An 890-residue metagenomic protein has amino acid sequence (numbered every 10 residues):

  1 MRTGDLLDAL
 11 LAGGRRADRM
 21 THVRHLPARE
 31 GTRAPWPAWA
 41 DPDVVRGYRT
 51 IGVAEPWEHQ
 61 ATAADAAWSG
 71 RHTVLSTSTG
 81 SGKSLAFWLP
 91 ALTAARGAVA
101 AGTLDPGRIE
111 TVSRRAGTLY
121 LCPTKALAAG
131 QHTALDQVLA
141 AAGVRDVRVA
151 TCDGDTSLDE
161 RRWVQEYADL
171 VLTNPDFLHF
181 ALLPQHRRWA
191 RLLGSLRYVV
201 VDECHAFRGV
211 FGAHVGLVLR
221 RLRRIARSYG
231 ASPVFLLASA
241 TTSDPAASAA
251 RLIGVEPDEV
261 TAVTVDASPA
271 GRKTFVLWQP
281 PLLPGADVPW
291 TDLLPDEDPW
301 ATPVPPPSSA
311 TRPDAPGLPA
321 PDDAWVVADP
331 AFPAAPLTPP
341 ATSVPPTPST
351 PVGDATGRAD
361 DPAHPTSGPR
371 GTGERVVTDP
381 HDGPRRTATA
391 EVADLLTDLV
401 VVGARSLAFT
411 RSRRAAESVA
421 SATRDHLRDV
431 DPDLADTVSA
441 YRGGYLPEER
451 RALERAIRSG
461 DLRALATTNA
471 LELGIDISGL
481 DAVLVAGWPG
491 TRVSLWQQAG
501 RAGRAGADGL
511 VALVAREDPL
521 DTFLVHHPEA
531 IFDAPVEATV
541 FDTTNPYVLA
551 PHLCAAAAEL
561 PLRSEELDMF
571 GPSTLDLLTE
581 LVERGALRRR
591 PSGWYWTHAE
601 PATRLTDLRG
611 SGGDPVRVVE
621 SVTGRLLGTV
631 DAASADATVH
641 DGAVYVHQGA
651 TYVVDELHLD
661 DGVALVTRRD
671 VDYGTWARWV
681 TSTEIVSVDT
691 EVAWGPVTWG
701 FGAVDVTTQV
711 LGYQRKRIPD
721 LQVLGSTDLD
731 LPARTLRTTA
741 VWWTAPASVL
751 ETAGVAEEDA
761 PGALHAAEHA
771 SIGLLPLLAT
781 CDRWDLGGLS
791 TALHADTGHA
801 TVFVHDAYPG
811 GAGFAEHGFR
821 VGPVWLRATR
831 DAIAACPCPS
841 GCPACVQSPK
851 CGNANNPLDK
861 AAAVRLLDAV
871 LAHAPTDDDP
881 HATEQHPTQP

Functional and structural regions predicted by a protein language model:
T3, L7, G841: A helicase ATPase "motif cassette" and its flanking acidic/Ser/Thr-rich regulatory loops
D8-I51, E55-E58, T62, W68-V74 (+5 more regions): Helicase motor core with emphasis on the C-terminal RecA-like subdomain
R375, Q885-H886: Cationic, low-complexity basic patches in intrinsically disordered or flexible, solvent-exposed regions
D508-V511, E517-I531, D542, H552-S564 (+4 more regions): Extended Lys/Arg-rich polyanion-binding regions
C836-C845: Short cysteine clusters
S848: Cys/His-rich metal-chelating microdomains
C851: Short, non-ligating residues that shape and space the ligands of small metal-coordination modules and catalytic
L867-E884, P890: Short Fe-S-cluster ligation motifs
